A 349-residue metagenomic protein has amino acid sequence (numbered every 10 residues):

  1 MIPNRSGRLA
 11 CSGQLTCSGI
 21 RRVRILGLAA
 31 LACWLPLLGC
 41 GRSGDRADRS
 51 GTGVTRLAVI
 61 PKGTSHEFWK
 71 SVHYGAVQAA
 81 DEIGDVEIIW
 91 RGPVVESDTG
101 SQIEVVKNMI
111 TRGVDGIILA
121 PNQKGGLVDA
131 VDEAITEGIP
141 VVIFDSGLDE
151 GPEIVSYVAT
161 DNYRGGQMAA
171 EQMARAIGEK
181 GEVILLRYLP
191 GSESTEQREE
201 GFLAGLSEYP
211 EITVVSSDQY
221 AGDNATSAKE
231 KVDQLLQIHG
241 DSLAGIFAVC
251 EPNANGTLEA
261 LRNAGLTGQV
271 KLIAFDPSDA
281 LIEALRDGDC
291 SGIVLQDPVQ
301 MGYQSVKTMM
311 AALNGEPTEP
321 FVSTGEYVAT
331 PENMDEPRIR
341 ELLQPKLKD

Functional and structural regions predicted by a protein language model:
I2-G27: Bacterial N-terminal signal peptides that target proteins for export
C11, R21, L35-L38, G44 (+1 more regions): Short, isolated positions within intrinsically disordered regulatory regions of eukaryotic proteins
T16, R22-V23, L31, H73 (+2 more regions): Short linear sequence elements within intrinsically disordered, low-complexity coil regions
L26-L37: Bacterial N-terminal signal peptides
C40-D349: A residue-level marker of the well-folded mature domains of exported/periplasmic proteins
